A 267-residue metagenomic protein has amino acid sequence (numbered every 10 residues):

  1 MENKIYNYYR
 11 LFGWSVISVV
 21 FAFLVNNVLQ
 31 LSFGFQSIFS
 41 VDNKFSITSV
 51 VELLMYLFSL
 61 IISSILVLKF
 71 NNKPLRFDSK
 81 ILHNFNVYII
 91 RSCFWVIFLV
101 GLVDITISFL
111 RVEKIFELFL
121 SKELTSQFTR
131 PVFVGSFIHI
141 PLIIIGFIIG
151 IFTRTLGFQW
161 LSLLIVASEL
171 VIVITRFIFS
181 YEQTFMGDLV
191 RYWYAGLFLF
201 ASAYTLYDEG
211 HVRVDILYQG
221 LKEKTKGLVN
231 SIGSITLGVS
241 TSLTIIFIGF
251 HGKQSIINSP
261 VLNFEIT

Functional and structural regions predicted by a protein language model:
M1-G220, K224-T267: Alpha-helical transmembrane segments and membrane-interface helix-loop junctions in multi-pass membrane proteins
